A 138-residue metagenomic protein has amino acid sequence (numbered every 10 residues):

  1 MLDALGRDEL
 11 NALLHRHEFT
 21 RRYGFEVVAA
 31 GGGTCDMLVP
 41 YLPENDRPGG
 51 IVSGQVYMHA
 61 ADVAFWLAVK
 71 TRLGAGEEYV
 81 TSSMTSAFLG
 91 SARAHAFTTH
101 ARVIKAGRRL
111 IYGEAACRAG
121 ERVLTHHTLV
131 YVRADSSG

Functional and structural regions predicted by a protein language model:
M1-G138: Terminal targeting signals and extreme-terminal segments of soluble enzymes
